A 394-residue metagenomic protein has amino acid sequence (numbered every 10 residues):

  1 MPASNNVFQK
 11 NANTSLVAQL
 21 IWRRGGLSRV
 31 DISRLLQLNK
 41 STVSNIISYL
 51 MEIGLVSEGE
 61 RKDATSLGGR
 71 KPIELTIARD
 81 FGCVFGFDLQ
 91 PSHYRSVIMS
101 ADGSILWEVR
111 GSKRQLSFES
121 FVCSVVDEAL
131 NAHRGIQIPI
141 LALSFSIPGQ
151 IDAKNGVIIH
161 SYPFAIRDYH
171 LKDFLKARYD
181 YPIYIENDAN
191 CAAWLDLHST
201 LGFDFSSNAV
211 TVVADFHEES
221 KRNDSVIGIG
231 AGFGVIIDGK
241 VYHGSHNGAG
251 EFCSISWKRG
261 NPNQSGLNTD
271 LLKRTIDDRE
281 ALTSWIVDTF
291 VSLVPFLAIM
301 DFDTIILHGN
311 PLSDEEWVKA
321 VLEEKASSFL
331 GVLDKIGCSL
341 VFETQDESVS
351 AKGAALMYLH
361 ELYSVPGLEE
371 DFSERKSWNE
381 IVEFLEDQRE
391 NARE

Functional and structural regions predicted by a protein language model:
M1-E60, T65-V109, S117-A132, I138 (+1 more regions): ATP-binding/phosphotransfer module of carbohydrate and carboxylate kinases, centering on a glycine-rich
I32, I105-L130, I136-S207, E316-V332: Glycine-rich phosphate-binding loop and adjoining helix at the ATP-binding site of ATP-dependent phosphoryl-transfer
T65, I105, D152, A192 (+5 more regions): Flexible, glycine-rich phosphate/dinucleotide-binding loops and adjacent beta-alpha linkers at cofactor/substrate
E74, V84-D88, I140-S144, N208-V213 (+1 more regions): Short glycine-aspartate micro-motif
S100, A153, I236: Short, acidic, Ser/Thr-enriched surface-loop or helix-capping motifs
E108, R178-A189, A193-S284, D288 (+2 more regions): Glycine/GP-enriched mid-protein hinge/lid loop-to-helix segment characteristic of carbohydrate kinases
P148-Q150, D215-H217, P311: Short glycine-rich anion-binding loops that position phosphate/pyrophosphate groups of nucleotides and phosphorylated
